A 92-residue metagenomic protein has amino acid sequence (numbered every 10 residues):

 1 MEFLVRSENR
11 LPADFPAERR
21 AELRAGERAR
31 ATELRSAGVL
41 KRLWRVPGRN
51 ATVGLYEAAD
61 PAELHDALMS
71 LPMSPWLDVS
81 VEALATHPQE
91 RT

Functional and structural regions predicted by a protein language model:
M1-T92: Conserved, structured core segments of small domains
